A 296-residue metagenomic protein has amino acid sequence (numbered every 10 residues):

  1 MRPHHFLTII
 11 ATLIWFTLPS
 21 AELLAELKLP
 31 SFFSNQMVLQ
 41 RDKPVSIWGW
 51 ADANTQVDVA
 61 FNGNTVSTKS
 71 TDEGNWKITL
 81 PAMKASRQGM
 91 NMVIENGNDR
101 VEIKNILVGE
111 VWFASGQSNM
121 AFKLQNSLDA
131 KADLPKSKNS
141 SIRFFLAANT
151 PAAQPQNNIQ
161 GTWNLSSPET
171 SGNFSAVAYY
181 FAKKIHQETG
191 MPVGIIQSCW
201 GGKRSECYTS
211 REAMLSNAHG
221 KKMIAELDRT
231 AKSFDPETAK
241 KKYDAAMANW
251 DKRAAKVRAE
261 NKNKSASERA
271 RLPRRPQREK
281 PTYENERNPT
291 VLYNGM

Functional and structural regions predicted by a protein language model:
M1-F6: Positively charged n-region of N-terminal signal peptides that target proteins for export
T8-P19: Bacterial N-terminal signal peptides
L24-M296: Cell-envelope and extracellular/periplasmic
